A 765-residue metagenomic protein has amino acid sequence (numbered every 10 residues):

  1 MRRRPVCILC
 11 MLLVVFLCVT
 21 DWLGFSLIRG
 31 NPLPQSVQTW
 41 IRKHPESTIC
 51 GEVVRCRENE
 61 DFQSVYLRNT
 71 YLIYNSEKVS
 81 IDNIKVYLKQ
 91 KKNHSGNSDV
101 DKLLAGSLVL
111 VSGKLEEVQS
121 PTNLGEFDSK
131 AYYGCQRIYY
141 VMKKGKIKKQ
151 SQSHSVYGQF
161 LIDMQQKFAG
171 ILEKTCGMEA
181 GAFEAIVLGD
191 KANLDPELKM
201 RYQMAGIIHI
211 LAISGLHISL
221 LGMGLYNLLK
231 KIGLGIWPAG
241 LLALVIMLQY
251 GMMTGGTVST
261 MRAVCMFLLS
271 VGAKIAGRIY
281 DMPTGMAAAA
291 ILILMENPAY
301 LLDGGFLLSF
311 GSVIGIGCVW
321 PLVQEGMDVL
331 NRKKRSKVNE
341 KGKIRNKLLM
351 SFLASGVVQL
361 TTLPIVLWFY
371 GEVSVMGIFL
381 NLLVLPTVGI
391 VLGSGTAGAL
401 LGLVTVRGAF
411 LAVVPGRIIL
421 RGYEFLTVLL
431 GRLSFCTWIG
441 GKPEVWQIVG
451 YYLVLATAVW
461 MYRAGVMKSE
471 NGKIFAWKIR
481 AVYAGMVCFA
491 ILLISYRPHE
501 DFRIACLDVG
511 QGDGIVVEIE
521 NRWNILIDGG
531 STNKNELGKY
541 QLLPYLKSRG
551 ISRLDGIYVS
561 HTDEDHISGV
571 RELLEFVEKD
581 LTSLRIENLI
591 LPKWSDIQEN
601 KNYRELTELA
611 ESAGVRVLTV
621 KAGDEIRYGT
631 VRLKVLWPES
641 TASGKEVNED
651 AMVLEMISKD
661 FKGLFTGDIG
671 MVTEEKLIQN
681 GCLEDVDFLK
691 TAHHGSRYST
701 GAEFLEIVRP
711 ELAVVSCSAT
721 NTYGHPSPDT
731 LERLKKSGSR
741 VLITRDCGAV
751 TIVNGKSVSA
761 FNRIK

Functional and structural regions predicted by a protein language model:
M1-W22: Start-transfer (signal-anchor) and selected internal transmembrane alpha helices of multi-pass inner/ER membrane
V14, W22-H209, K539-P544, R553 (+5 more regions): Membrane-interface helix/helix-cap signal primarily in integral membrane proteins
F16, D195-I378, S394, G440-H499 (+4 more regions): Hydrophobic alpha-helical transmembrane segments in multi-pass membrane proteins
C18-P32, A490-D501: Membrane-interface motif at the C-terminal end of an N-terminal transmembrane signal
S95-L108, S112-K114, Y132, V329-K343 (+1 more regions): Non-globular, low-confidence helical/coil segments that flank catalytic cores
C135-M266, V271, L360, A505-L507 (+6 more regions): Aromatic-rich juxtamembrane segments at the membrane interface
Y157-T175, E179-F183, V187-D190, L198 (+11 more regions): Hydrophobic alpha-helical segments of integral membrane proteins, encompassing both true transmembrane helices
